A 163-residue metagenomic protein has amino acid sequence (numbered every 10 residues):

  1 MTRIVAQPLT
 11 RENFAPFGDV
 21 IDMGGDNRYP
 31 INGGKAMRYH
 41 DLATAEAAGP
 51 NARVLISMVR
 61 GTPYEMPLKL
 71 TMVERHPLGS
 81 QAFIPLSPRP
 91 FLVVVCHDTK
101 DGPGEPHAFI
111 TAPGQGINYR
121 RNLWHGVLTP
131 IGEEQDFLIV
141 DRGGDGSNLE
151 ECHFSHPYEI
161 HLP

Functional and structural regions predicted by a protein language model:
M1-A108, G132, V140-D141, D145-H153 (+1 more regions): Non-catalytic, conserved peripheral segments adjacent to functional cores
Q81, I117, Q135: Residue-level detector of short, conserved catalytic/binding motifs and their immediate flanks
L92-V93, N118, G126, I139: Short hydrophobic/aromatic-rich beta-strand segments that constitute the beta-sheet cores of beta-sandwich/beta-barrel
I110-W124: Conserved metal-binding segment of the jelly-roll/cupin
N122-L138: Ligand-binding loop in jelly-roll beta-barrel domains
L123-V127, Y158-P163: Short, surface-exposed, charge-dense and proline/glycine-enriched linear segments
